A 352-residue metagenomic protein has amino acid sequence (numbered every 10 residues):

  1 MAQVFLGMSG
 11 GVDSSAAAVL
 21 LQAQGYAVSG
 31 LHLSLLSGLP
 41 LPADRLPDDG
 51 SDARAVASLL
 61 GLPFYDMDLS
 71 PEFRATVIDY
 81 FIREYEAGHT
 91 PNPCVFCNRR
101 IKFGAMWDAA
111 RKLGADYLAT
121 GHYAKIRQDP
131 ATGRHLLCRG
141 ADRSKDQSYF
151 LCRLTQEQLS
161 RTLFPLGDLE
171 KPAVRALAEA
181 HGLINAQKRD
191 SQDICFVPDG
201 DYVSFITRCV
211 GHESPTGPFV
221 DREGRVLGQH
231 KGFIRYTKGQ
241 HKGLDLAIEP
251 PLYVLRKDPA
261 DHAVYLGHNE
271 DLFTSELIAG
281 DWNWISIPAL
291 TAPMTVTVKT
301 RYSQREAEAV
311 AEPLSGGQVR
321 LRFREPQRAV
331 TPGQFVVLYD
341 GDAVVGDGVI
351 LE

Functional and structural regions predicted by a protein language model:
M1-C152, L163, P172-A173, E179: ATP-dependent adenylation/nucleotidyltransferase module used to activate substrates
A119-I126, P130-E352: AMP-forming adenylation/ATP pyrophosphatase catalytic core
